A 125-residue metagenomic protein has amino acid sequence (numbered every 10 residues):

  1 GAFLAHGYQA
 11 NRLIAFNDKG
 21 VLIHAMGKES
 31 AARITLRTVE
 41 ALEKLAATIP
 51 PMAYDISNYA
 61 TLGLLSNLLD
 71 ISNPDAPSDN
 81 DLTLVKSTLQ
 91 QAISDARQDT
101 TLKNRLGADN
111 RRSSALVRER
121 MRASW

Functional and structural regions predicted by a protein language model:
G1-N80: Conserved catalytic cores of soluble enzyme domains, especially glycine-rich substrate-binding beta-alpha loops
P50-W125: Terminal-region recognition feature
